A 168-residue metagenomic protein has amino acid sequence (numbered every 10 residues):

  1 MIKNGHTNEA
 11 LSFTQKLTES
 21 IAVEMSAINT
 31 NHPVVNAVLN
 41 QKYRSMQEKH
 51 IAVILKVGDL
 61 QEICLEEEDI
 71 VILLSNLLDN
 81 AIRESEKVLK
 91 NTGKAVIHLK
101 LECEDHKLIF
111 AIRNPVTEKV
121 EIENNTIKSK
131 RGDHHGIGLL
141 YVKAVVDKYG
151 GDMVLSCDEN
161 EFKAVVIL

Functional and structural regions predicted by a protein language model:
Q15-E19, N31-E48: Short beta-to-alpha transition helix within the HATPase_c
A27, V53-L74, K130: Conserved short strand/loop->alpha-helix "switch" segment adjacent to the catalytic nucleotide/phosphoryl-transfer site
E67-N91: Conserved ATP-binding N-box helix of the HATPase_c
K90-H106: Short beta-strand/loop element within the Bergerat-fold HATPase_c
H106-G136: Glycine-rich/acidic phosphate-handling loop/turn and adjacent ATP-lid/helix of nucleotide-binding kinase/ATPase domains
G138-V142: Short alpha-helical Gxxx[C/S/T] motif in the catalytic ATP-binding
G150-N160: Glycine-rich ATP-binding loops of the HATPase_c
